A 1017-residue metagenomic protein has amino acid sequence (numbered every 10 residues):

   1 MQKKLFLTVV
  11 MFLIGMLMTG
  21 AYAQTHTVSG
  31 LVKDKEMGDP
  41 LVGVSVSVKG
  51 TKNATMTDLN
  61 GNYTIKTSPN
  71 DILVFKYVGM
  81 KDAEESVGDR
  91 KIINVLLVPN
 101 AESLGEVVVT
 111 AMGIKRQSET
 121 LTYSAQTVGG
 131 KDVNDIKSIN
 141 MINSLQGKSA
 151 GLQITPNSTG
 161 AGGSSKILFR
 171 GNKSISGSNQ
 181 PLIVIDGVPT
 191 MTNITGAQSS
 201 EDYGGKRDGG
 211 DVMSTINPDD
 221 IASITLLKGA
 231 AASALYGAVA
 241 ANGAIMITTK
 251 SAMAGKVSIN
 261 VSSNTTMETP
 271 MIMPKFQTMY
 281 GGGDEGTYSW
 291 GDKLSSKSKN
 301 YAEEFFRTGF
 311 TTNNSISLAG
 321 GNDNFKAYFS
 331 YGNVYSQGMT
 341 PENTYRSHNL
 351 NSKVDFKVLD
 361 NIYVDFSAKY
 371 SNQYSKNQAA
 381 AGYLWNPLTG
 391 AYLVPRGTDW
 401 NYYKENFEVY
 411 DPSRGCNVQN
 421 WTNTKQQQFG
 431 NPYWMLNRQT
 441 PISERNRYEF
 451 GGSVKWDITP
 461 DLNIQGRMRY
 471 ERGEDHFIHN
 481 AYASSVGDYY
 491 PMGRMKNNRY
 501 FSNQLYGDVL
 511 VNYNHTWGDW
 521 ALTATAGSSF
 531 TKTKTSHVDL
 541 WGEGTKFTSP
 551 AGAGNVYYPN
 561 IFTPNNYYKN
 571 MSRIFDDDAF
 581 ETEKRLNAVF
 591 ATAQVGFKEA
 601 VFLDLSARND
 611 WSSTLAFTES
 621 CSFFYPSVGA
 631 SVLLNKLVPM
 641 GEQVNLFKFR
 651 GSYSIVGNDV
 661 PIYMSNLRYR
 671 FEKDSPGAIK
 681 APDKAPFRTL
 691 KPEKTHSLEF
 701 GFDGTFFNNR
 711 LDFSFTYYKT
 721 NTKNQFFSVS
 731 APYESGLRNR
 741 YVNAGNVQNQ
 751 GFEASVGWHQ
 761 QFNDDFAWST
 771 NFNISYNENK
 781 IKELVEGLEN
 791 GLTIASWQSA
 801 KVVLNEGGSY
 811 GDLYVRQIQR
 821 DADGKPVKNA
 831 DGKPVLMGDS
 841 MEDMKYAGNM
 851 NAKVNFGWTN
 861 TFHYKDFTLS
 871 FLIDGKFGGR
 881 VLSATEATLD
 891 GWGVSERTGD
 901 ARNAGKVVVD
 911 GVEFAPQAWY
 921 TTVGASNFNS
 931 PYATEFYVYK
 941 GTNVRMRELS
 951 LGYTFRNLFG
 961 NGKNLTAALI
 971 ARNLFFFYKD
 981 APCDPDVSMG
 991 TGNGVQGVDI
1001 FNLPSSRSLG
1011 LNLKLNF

Functional and structural regions predicted by a protein language model:
M1-N351, D355-S371, E449, W456 (+5 more regions): Short, small/polar-rich motifs associated with maturation and membrane association, primarily at protein termini
D34, V46, F75, I183 (+6 more regions): Short aromatic-centered micro-motifs
Q180, G291, G309-T312, S347-N349 (+8 more regions): Extracellular/periplasmic, surface-exposed regions of secreted and cell-surface proteins
N260-S295, V538-G552, V742, H759-M850 (+2 more regions): Conserved small-residue
T311-T312, Y383-W434: Acidic, glycine-rich flexible loop segments
S612, K876-T966, I970-A971: Extracytoplasmic gating/loop element in the C-terminal half of outer-membrane beta-barrel translocons and assembly
N849-L882: Glycine-rich, aromatic-lined ligand/substrate-binding cores of catalytic and carbohydrate-binding domains
